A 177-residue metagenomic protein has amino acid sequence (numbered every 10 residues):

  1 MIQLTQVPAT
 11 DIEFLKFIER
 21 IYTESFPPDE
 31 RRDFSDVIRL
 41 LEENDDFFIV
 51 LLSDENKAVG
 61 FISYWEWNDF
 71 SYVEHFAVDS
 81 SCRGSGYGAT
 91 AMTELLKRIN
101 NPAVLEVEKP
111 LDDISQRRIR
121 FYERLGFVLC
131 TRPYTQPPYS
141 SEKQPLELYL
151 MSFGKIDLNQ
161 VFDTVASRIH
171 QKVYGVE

Functional and structural regions predicted by a protein language model:
M1-R32, D36, L148, Q160-E177: Short amphipathic alpha-helix that is part of the acyltransferase structural core
S25-I49, S53: Active-site rim helix/loop that mediates acceptor-substrate recognition in acyltransferases
L51, K57-W65, F70-A77: Conserved beta-strand in the GNAT
V78, G84-K97: Conserved acetyl-CoA-binding loop-helix of GNAT-fold acetyltransferases
M92, S115-R118, Y134-S141: Short glycine/proline-centered loop/turn elements that form peptide/ligand docking sites
I99-I114: Conserved GNAT acetyl-CoA-binding A-motif
P110-R132: Conserved active-site alpha-helix within GNAT-family acetyltransferase domains
V128-L158: A contiguous, mid-protein "functional segment" used to position or interact with cofactors/ions or partner subunits
